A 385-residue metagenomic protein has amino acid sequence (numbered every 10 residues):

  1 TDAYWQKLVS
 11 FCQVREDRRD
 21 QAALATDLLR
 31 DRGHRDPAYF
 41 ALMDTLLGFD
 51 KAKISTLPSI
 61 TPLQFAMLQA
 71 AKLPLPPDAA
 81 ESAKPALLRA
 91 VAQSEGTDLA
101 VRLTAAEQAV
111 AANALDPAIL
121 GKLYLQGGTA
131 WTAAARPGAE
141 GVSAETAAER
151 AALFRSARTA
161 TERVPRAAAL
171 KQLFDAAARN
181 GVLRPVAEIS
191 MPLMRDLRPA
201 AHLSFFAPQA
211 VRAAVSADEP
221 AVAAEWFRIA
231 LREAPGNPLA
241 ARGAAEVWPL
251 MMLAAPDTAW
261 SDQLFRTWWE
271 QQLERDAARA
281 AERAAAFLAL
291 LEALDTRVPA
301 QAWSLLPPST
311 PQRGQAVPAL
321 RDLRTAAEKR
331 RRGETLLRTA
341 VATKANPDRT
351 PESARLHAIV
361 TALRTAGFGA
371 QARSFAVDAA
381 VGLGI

Functional and structural regions predicted by a protein language model:
T1-I385: Alpha-helical solenoid repeat scaffolds
